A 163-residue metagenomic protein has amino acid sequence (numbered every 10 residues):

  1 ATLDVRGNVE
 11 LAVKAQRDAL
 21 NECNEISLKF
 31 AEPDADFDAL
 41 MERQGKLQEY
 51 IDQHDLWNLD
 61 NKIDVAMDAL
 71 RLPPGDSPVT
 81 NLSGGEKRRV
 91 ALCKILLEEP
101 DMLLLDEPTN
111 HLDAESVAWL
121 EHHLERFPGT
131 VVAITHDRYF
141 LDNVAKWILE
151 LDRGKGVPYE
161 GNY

Functional and structural regions predicted by a protein language model:
A1-Y163: ABC ATP-binding cassette signature C-motif
